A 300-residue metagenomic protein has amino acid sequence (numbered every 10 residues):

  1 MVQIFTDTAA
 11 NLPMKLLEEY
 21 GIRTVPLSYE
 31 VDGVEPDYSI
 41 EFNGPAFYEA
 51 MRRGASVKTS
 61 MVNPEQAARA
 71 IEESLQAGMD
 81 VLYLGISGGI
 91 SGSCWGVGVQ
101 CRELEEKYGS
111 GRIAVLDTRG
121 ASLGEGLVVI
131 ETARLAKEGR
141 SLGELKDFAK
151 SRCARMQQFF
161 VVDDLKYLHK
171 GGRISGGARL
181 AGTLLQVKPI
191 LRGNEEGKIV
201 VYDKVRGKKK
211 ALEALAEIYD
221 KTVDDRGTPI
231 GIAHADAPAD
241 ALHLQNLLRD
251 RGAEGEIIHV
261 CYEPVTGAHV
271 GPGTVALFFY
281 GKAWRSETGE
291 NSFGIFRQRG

Functional and structural regions predicted by a protein language model:
V2-Q66: N-terminal glycine-rich anion-binding loop in soluble enzyme alpha/beta folds
Q3, A9-R23, S28-E30, I90-S93 (+4 more regions): Mixed-charge interfacial surface used for oligomerization/domain docking and macromolecular partner engagement
K58-V62, G85-G92, R119-G120: Short coil/turn segments at secondary-structure boundaries
Q66-V97, C101: N-terminal glycine-rich phosphate/adenylate-binding segment common to multiple enzyme folds
L82-G85, I113-D117: Short acidic, glycine/Ser/Thr-rich loop/turn "cap" segments at secondary-structure junctions
